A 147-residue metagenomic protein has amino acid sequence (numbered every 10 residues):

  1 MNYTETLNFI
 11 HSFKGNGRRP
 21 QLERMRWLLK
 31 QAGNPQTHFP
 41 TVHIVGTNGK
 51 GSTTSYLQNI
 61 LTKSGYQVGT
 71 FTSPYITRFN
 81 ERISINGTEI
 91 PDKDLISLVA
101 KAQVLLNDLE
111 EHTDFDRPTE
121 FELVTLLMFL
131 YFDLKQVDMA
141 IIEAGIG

Functional and structural regions predicted by a protein language model:
M1-G46, T53-Y66, F71, E110-D116: Short functional linear segments
L29-K30, N34-T37, K63-G147: ATP-dependent carboxylate-amine ligase catalytic core
G46-G49, E143: Conserved phosphate-binding and hydrolysis motifs of nucleotide-dependent enzymes
K50-T54, T77-N80: Short active-site-adjacent helix-start/loop capping segments
